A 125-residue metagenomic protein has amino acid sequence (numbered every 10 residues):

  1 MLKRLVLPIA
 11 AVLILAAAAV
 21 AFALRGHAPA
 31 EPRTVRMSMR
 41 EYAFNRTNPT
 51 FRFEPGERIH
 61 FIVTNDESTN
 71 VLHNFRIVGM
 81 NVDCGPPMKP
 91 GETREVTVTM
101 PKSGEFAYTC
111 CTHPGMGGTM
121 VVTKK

Functional and structural regions predicted by a protein language model:
L2-I9, L15-K125: Extracytoplasmic copper-binding redox domains, predominantly the cupredoxin/blue-copper superfamily
